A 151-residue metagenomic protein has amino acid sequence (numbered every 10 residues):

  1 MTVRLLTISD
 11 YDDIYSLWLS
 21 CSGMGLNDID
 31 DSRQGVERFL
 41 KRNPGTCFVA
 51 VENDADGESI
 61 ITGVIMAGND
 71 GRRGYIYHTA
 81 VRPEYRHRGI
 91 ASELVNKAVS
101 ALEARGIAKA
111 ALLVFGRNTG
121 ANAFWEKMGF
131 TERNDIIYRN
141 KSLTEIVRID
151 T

Functional and structural regions predicted by a protein language model:
M1-V3: Extreme N-terminal starter segment of soluble prokaryotic enzymes
L5-H78, R82, V95-K97, A101 (+3 more regions): Acetyl-CoA-dependent GNAT
T79-R86, V114-F115: A short, internal acetyl-CoA/4′-phosphopantetheine-binding micro-motif in the GNAT/acyltransferase core
G89-A91: Conserved G/P- and acidic residue-centered "switch" motifs that form tight phosphate/ATP-binding loops in soluble
L102-V114: Conserved GNAT acetyl-CoA-binding A-motif
L112-A121, N140-L143: Conserved beta-strand-loop-alpha-helix junction that forms the acyl-donor binding cleft
E126-D135: Conserved acetyl-CoA-binding loop of GNAT-fold acetyltransferases
